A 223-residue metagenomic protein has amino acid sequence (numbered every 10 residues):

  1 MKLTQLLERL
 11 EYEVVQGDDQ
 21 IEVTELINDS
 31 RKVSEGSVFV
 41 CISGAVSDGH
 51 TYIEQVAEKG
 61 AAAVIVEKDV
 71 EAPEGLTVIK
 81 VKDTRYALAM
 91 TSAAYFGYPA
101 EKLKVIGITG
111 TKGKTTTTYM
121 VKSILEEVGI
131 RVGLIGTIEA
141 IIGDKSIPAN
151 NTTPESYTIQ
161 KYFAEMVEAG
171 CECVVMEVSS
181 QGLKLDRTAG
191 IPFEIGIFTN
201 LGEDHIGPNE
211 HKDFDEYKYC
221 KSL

Functional and structural regions predicted by a protein language model:
M1-M90, A94: N-terminal leader/targeting and accessory segments in enzymes
L7, L88-L223: Phosphate-binding loop of NTP-binding sites
